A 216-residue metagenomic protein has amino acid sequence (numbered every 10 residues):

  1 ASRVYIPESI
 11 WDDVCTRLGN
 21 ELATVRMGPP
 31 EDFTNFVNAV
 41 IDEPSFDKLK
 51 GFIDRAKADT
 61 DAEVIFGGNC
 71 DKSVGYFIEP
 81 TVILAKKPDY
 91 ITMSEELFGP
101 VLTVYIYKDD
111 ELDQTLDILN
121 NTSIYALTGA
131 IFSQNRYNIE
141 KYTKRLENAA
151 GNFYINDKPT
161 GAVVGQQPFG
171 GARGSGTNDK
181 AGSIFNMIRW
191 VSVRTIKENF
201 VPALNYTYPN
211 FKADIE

Functional and structural regions predicted by a protein language model:
A1, V14-G19, P30-E31: Core active-site phosphate/anionic-ligand binding loop and the adjoining beta-turn-alpha structural block in enzyme
I10-C15, P88-T92: Short helix-loop capping/hinge motifs at secondary-structure junctions, enriched in acidic/polar residues
N20, R26, C70, F77-E216: Conserved C-terminal structural/oligomerization subdomain of aldehyde/semialdehyde dehydrogenase
V40-K50: Short beta-strand to alpha-helix junction loop
G51-D61: Basic phosphate/pyrophosphate-binding loop/patch that engages nucleotide-derived ligands
A62-Y76: Conserved PLP cofactor-binding pocket of PLP-dependent enzymes
